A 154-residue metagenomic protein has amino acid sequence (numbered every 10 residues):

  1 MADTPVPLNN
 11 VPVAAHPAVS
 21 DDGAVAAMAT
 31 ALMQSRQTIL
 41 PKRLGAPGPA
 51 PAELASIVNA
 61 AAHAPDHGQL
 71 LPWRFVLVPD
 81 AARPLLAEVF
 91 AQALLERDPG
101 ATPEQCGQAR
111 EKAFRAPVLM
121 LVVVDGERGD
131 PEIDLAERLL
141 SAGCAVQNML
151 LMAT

Functional and structural regions predicted by a protein language model:
A2-R115: N-terminal amphipathic, basic helical "cap/leader" segment at the start of enzyme domains
R43, V122-V123: Short beta-strand element of the conserved SAM-dependent methyltransferase core
A61, M120, G126-T154: Small-aliphatic-rich amphipathic alpha-helix that forms the alpha element of a beta-alpha
R115-L121: A structural motif
